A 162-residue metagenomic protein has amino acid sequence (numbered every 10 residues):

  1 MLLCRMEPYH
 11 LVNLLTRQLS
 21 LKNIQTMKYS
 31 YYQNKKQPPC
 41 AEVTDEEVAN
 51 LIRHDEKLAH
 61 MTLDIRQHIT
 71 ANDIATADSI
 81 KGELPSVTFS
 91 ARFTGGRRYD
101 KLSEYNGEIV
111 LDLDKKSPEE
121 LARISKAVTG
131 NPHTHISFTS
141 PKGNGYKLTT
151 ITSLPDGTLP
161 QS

Functional and structural regions predicted by a protein language model:
L2-G107: DNA replication initiation on ssDNA origins
D55, L113, T152-L154: Residues immediately flanking
E108-V110, T149: Conserved hydrophobic/aromatic beta-strand scaffold that supports enzyme active sites
L111, N131, I136: Catalytic residues for metal-mediated phosphoryl-transfer on nucleic acids/nucleotides
D112-E120: Short, surface-exposed ligand-recognition loops at beta-strand->loop->(often short) alpha-helix junctions that present
I124-G130, T152-S162: Helical (often loop-to-helix) elements that flank the catalytic cores of nucleotide-handling enzymes
I136-K142: Short beta-strand
N144-T152: A generic structural motif
